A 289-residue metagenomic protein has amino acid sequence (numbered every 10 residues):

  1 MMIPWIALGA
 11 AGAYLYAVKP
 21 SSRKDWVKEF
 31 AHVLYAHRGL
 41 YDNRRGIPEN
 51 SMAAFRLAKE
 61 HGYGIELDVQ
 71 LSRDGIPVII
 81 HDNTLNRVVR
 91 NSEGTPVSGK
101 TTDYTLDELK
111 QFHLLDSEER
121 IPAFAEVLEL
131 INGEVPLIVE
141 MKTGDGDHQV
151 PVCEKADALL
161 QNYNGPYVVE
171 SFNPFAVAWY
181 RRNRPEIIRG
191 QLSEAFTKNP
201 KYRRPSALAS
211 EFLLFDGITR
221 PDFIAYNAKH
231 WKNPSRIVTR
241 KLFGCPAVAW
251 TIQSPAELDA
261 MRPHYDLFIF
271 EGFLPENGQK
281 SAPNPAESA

Functional and structural regions predicted by a protein language model:
M1-A289: Phosphate-group recognition and catalysis centered on beta-loop-alpha active-site segments
